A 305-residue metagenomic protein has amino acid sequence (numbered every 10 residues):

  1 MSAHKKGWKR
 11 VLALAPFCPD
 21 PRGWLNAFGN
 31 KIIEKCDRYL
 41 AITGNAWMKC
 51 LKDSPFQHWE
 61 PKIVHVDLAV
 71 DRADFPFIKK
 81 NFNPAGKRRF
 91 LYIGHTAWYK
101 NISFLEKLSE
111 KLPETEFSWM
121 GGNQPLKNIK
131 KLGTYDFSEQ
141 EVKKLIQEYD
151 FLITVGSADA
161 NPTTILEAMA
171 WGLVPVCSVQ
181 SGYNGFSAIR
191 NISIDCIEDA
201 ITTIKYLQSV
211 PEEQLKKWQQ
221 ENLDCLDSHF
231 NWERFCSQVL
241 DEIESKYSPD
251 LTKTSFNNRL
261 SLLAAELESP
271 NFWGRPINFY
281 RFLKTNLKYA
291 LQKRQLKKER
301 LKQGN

Functional and structural regions predicted by a protein language model:
M1-P21, R38-A41: Active-site proximal beta-strand in glycosyltransferases
G23-W24, K35-P61: A short, active-site helix/loop in glycosyltransferases that binds the activated sugar's phosphate group
G23-W24, V64-K87: Acidic anion/phosphate-binding donor-loop and adjacent secondary structure in glycosyltransferase catalytic cores
N81-K100, E106-E110: Conserved donor-binding/catalytic core segment of Leloir-type glycosyltransferases
S157: Aromatic "clamp/platform" in nucleotide-sugar-dependent glycosyltransferases that forms part of the donor/acceptor
L173-C177: Short hydrophobic beta-strand element within catalytic cores of glycosyltransferases and related nucleotide-activated
N184-Y206: Change "using UDP/GDP/dTDP sugars" to "using nucleotide sugars
E212-G274: A charged, aromatic-enriched C-terminal amphipathic alpha-helix characteristic of glycosyltransferases across folds
